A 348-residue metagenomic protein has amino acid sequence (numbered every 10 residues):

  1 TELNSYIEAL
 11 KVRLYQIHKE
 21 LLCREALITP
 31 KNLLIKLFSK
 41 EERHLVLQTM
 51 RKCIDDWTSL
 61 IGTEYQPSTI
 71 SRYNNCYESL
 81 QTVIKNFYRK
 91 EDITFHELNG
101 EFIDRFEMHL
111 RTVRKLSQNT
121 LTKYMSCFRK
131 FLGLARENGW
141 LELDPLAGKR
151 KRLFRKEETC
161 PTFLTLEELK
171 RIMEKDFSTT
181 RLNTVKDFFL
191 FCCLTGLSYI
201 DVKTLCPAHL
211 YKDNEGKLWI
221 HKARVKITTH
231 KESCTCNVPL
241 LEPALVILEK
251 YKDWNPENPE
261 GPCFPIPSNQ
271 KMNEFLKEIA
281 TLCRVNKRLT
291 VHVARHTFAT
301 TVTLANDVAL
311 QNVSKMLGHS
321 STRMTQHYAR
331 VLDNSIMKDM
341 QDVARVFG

Functional and structural regions predicted by a protein language model:
T1-K52, D56-E64: N-terminal helical hairpins
P67-S68, C76-N86, T112-A147: N-terminal DNA-binding recognition helix of tyrosine site-specific recombinases/integrases
Q118, T122-Y124, L141-Y199: Basic, Lys/Arg- and aromatic-enriched nucleic-acid-binding interface segment
R150-K151, T204-E249: Conserved tyrosine-mediated DNA breakage-rejoining catalytic core shared by Y-recombinases
E158, T228-E249, E257-E278: C-terminal catalytic core of Y-nucleophile DNA break-rejoin enzymes
L190, L194, I200-D201, F275-E278 (+2 more regions): C-terminal catalytic core of tyrosine-transesterase DNA break-rejoin enzymes
H209-K217, N286-K287, D307-H327, K338: Short, polar N-cap/turn motifs at the start of nucleic acid-interacting alpha helices
R224-T228, L245, N269, L317-D342: Catalytic-site neighborhood detector that most strongly recognizes the C-terminal catalytic loop/helix of tyrosine
